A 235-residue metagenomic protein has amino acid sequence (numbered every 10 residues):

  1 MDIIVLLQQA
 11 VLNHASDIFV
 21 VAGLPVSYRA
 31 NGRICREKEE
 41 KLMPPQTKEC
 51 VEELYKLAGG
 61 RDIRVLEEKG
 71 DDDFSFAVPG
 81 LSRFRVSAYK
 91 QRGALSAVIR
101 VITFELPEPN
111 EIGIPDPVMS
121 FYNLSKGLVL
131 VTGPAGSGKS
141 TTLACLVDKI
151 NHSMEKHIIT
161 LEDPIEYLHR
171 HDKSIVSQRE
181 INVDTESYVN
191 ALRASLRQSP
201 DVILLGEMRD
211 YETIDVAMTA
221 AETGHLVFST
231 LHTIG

Functional and structural regions predicted by a protein language model:
M1-T132, T142: N-terminal "pre-motor" subdomain/linker immediately upstream of P-loop NTPase catalytic cores
L7, V118, V147, L192 (+1 more regions): Generic hydrophobic/aromatic pocket-lining and core-packing "Φ" positions
A10-H14, L54-G59, R92, L106-N110 (+8 more regions): Conserved NTP-handling cores and scaffolds of large molecular machines
V21, P134, L161, R179 (+2 more regions): Structural motif
G32-C35, P164, L196-G235: Conserved P-loop NTPase nucleotide-binding/switch module
L106-E111, E186-V189, D210-I214: Switch II of P-loop NTPase G domains
M119, N123, V129, L146-S199: P-loop NTPase switch/communication element
G138: Conserved glycine(s) of the Walker
